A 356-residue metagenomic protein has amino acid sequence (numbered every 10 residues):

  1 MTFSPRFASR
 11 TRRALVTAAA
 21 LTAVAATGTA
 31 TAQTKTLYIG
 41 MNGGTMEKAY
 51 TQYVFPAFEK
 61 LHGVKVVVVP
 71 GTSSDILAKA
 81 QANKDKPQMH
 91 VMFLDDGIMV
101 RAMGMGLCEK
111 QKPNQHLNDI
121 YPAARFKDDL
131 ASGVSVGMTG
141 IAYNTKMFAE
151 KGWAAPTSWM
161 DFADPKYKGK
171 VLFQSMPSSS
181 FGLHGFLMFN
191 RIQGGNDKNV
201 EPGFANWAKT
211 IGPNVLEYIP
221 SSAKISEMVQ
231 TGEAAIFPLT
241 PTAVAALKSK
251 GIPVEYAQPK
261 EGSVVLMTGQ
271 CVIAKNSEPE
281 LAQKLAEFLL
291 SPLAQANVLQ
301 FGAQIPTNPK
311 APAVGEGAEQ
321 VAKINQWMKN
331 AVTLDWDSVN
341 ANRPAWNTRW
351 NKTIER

Functional and structural regions predicted by a protein language model:
Q33-R101: Early extracytoplasmic/lumenal segment of secretory-pathway proteins
G44-T51, Q88-Q230: Extracytoplasmic ligand-binding site segments that recognize negatively charged/polar headgroups
G97-R101, Q230, I236-P253: A ligand-binding cleft/hinge motif common to bilobed small-molecule-binding domains
E109-N118, L130-S132, M160, I236 (+2 more regions): Short beta-strand->loop
G137, A205-I211, Y218-I219, K250-A274 (+1 more regions): Periplasmic-binding protein-like
A142-M147, N190-I192, M267-P279, N297-Q300: A bilobed periplasmic-binding-protein/Venus flytrap-type ligand-binding module shared by bacterial periplasmic
I273-A331: Mature extracytoplasmic/periplasmic domains
E316-R356: Extracellular/periplasmic bilobal clamshell ligand-binding domains
